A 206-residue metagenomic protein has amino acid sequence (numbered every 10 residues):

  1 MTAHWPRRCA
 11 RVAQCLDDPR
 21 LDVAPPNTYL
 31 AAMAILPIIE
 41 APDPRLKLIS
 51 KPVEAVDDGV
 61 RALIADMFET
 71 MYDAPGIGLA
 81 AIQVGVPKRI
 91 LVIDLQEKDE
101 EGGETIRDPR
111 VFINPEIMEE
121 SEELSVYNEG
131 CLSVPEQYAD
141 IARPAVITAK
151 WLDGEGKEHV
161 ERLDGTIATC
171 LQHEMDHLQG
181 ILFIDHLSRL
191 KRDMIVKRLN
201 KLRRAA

Functional and structural regions predicted by a protein language model:
P19-Q172, H177-A206: Active-site rim/adjacent substrate-binding subdomains
